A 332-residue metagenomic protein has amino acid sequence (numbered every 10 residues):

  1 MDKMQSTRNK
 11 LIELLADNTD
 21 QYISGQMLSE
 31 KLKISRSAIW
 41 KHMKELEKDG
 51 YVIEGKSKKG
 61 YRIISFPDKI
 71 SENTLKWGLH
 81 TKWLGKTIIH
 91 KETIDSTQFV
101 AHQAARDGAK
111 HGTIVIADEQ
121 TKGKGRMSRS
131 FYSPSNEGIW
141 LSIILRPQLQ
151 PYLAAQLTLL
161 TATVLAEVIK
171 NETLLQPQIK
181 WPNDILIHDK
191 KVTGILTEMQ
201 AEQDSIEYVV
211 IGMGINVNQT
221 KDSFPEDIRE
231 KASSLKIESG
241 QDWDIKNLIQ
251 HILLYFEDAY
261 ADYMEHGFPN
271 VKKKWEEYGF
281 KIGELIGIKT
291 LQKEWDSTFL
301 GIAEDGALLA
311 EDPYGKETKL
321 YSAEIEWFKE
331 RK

Functional and structural regions predicted by a protein language model:
D2-I34, K48-D49, L159-P177, I187-K332: Long, positively charged amphipathic alpha-helical accessory segments at protein N-termini or as interdomain linkers
D2-T163, E167, W243: N-terminal lobe of the biotin/lipoate ligase/transferase fold
I39, T97, L141, D184 (+3 more regions): Residue-level signal for inorganic ion chemistry
R62, I185-I187: Short, active-site-adjacent cap segments at secondary-structure transitions
T87-I88, G112-I114, I139, Q178 (+2 more regions): Structural motif
I179-N183: Alpha/beta catalytic cores of group-transfer enzymes, especially the acyltransferase/condensing modules of polyketide
